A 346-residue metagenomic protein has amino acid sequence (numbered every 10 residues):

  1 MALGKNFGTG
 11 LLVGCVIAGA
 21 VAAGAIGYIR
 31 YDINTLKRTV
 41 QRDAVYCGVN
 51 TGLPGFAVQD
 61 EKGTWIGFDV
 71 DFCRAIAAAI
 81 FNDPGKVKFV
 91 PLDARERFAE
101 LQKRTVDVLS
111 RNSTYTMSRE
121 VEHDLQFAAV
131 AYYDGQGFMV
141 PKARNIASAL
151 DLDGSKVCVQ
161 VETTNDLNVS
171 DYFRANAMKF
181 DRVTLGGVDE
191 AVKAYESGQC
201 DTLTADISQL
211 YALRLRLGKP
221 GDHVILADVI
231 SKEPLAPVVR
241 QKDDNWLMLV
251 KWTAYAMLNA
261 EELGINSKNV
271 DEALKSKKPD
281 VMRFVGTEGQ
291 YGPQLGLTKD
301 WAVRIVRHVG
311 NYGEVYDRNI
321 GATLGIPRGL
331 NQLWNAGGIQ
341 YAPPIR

Functional and structural regions predicted by a protein language model:
M1-A18: N-terminal Sec-pathway targeting helices
V13, I17-I29: Hydrophobic alpha-helical membrane-insertion segments, chiefly the h-region of N-terminal signal peptides
I29-I33, D71-R74, A78-I80, K142-I146 (+6 more regions): Extended ligand-binding regions for polar small-molecule ligands
I33-N112, L297, Y312: Extracytoplasmic small-molecule ligand-binding "clamshell" domains of the periplasmic binding protein/Venus flytrap
Q41, A77-G85, Q102-V106, A143 (+7 more regions): Sec-exported extracytoplasmic/periplasmic mature domains
Y46-G55, K62-I80, T114, D134-E190: Bilobed "Venus flytrap"/periplasmic-binding protein-like clamshell domains and structurally analogous long
R74, A78, N82, K86-D151 (+2 more regions): Acidic, polar ligand-binding/catalytic clefts
V281, V285-R346: C-terminal functional modules
